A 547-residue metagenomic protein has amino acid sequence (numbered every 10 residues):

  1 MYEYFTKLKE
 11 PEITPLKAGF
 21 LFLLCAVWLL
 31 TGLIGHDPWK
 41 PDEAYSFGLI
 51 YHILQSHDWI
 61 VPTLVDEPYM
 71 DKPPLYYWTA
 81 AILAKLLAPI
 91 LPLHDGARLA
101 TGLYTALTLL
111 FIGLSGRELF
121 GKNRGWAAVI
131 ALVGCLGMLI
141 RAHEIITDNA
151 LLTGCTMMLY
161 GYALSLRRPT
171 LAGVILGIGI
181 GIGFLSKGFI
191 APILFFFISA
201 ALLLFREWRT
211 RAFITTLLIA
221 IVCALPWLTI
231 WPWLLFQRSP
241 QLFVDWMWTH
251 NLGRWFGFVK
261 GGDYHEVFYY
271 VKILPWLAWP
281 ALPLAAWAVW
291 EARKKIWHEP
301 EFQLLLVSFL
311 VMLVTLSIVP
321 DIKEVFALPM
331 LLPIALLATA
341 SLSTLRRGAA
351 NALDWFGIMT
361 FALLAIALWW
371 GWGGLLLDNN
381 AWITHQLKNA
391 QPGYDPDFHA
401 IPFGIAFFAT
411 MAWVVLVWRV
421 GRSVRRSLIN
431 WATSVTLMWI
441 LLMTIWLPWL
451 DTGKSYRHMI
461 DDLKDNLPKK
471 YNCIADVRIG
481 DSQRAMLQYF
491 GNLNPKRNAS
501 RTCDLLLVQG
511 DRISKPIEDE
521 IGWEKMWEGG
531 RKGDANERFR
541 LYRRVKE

Functional and structural regions predicted by a protein language model:
Y2-E10, P15, A172-V174, I178 (+1 more regions): Membrane-embedded architecture of ER/inner-membrane glycosylation machinery
Y2-N351, R531-R538: Membrane-integral, polyisoprenol-dependent glycosyltransferases of the GT-C/oligosaccharyltransferase superfamily
